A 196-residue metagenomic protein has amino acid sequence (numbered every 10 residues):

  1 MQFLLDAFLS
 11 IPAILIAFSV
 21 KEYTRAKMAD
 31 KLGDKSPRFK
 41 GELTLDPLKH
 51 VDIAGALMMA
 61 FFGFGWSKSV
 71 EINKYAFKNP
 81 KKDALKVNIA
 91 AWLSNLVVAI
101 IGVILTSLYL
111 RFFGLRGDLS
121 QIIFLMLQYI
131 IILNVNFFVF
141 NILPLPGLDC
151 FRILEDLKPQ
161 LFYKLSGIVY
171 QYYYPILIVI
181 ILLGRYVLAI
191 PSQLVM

Functional and structural regions predicted by a protein language model:
M1-M196: Hydrophobic transmembrane alpha-helices and their immediate loop junctions in multi-pass integral membrane proteins
